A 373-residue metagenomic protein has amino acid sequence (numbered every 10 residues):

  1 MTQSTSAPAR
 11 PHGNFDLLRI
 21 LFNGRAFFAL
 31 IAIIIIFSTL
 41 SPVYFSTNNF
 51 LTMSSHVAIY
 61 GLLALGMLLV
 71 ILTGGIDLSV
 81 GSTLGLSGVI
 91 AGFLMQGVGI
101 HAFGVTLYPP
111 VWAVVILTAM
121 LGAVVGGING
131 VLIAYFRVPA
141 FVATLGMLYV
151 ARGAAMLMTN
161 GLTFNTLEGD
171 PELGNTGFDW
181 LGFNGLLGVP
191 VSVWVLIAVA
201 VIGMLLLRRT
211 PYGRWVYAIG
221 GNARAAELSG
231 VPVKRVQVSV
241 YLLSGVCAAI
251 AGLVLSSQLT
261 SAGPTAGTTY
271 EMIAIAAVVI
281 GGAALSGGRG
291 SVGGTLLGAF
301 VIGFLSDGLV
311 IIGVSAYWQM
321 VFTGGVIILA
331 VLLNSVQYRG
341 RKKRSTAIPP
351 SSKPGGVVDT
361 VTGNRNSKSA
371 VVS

Functional and structural regions predicted by a protein language model:
M1-I35, T39, L228, P232-R235 (+2 more regions): Cytosolic-side transmembrane-helix boundaries in multi-pass membrane proteins
D16-M53, A58, L253, S257-T265: Helix-loop-helix hairpins and the membrane-proximal interhelical loops of multi-pass alpha-helical transport proteins
A26-T39, M67, A119-G122, L148-A154 (+5 more regions): Hydrophobic core segments of alpha-helical transmembrane domains in multi-pass membrane transport and ion-translocation
I34-V98, F103, V124, V131-V138 (+2 more regions): Single transmembrane alpha-helix segments in multi-pass membrane proteins
I100-M147, L297: Alpha-helical transmembrane segments within multi-pass membrane transporters and channels
P110-T118, G122-N129, I133, L187-G263 (+2 more regions): Helix-loop-helix "hairpin" substructures at the membrane interface of multi-pass membrane proteins
A140-R209, V236-S239, Q258-G267, K343-S373: Transmembrane helix-bundle core of multi-pass membrane transporters and related energy-transducing complexes
L242, A248, Q258-G324: Transmembrane alpha-helical segments in multi-pass inner-membrane proteins
